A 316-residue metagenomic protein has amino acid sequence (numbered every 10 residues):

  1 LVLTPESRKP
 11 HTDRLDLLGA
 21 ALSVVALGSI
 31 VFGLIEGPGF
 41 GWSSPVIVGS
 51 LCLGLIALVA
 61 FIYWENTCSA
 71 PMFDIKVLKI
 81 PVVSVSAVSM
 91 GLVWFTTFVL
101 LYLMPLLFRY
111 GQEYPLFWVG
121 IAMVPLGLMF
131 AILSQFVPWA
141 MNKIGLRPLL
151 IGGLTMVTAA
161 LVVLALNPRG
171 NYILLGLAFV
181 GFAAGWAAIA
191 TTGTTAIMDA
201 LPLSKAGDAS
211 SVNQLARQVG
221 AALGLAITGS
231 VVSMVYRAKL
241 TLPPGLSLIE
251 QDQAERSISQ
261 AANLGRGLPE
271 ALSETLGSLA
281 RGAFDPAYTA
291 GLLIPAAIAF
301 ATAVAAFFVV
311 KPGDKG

Functional and structural regions predicted by a protein language model:
L1-G19, P45-V46: Helix-loop-helix hairpins in multi-pass membrane proteins, especially solute transporters
L1-K9, A26-I35, G54-T67, A303-V310: C-terminal membrane-cytosol helix-exit motif in multi-pass small-molecule transporters
L3-E6, E36-G39, C68-S69, N167-N171 (+3 more regions): Short helix-capping/hinge motifs at transmembrane helix termini and TM-loop junctions
L18-A20, F32, S43-L53, A57-D208: Transmembrane core module of solute transporters
G28, Q135-F136, T192, A222 (+1 more regions): Residue-level hotspots within transmembrane alpha-helices of multi-pass secondary transporters
L34, F108-R109, A140-M141, I227 (+1 more regions): Interfacial helix-cap and linker-helix signal at transmembrane-aqueous boundaries of multi-pass secondary transporters
S89, V212-A216: Hydrophobic alpha-helical segments of secondary membrane carriers
R217-V310: Hydrophobic transmembrane architecture of multi-pass small-molecule transporters
